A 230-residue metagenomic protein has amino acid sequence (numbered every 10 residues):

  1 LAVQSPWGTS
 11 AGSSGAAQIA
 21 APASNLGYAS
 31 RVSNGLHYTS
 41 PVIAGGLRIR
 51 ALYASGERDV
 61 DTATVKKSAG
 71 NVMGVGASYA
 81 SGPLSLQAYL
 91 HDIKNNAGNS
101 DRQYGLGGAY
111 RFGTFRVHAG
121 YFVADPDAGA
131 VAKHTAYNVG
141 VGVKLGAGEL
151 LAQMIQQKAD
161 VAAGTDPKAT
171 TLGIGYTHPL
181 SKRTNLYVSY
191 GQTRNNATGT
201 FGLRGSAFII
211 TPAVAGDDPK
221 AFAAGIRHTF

Functional and structural regions predicted by a protein language model:
L1-G56, A69, S78-S85, Q192: Outer membrane beta-barrel
L1-V3, A63, V131, G164 (+1 more regions): Outer-membrane beta-barrel and related beta-rich outer-membrane complex signature in Gram-negative bacteria
A23-S24, D61-A63, P126-D127, A159-A163 (+1 more regions): Extracellular loop and loop/strand-boundary signature of outer-membrane beta-barrel proteins
I43-G46, L180-R183, G216: Short loop/turn motifs that connect adjacent beta-strands in outer-membrane beta-barrel proteins
S68, V72-P179, S189-T193: Detector for outer-membrane/organellar transmembrane beta-barrel domains, recognizing the amphipathic beta-strand
L180-L186, Y190-G202: C-terminal beta-signal and adjacent terminal beta-strands/loops of Gram-negative outer-membrane beta-barrel proteins
T200-A213, D218: Intrinsically disordered, low-complexity acidic/proline-/asparagine-rich linker or regulatory tail/stalk regions
G216-F230: Outer-membrane beta-barrel "beta-signal"
